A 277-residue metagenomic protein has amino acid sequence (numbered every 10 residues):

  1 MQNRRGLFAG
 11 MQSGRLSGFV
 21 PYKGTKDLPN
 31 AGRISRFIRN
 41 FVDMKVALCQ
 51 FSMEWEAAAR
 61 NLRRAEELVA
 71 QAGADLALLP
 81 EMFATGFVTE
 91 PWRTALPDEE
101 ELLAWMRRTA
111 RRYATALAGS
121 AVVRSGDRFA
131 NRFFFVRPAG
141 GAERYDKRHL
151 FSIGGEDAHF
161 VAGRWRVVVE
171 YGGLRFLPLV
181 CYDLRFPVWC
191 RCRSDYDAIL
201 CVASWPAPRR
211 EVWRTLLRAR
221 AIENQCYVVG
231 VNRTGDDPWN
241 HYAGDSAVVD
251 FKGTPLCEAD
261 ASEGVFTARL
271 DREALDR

Functional and structural regions predicted by a protein language model:
A9, V20-K23, A31: Short hydrophobic alpha-helical segments enriched in small aliphatic residues
D43-L48: Extreme N-terminal starter segment of soluble prokaryotic enzymes
A58-A59, R63-P138, E143-R144, P206-C226: Cys-nucleophile CN-hydrolase/nitrilase-fold catalytic domain and related Cys-dependent amidase chemistry that acts on
E99-A118, L184-F266: CN hydrolase (nitrilase-like) catalytic-core segments centered on the catalytic cysteine and neighboring Lys/Glu
G119-A121, R132-F135, V167, S246-V248 (+1 more regions): Short beta-strand scaffold segments in enzyme catalytic cores
R124-S194, P208-T215: Active-site catalytic loop in hydrolytic enzyme cores
